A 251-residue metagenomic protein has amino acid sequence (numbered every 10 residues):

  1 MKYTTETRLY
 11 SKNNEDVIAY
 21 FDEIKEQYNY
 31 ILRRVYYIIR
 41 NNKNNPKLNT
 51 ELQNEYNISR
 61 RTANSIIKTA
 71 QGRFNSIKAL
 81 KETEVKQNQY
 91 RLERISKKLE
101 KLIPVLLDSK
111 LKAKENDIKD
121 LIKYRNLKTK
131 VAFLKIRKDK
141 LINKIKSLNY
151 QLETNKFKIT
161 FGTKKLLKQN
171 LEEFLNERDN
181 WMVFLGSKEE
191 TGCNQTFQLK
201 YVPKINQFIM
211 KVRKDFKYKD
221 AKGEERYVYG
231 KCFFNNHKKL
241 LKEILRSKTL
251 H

Functional and structural regions predicted by a protein language model:
M1-H251: Nucleic-acid substrate recognition interfaces
